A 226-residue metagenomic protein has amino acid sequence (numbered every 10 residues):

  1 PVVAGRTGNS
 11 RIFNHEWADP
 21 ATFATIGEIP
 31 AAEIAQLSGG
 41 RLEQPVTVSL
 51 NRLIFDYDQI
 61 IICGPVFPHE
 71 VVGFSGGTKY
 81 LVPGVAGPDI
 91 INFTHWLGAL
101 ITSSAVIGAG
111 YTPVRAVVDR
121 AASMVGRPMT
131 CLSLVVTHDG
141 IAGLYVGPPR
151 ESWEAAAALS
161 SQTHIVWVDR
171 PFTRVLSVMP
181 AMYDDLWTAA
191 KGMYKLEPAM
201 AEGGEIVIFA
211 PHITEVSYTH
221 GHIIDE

Functional and structural regions predicted by a protein language model:
P1, P65-H69, P180-Y183, H212-E215: Gly/Ser/Thr-rich loops at beta-strand to alpha-helix junctions that form or flank small-molecule/cofactor-binding
V2, G76-K79, H222-D225: Short secondary-structure boundary/capping segments
V2-V72: An acidic, phosphate/nucleotide-engaging active-site surface
F23-E28, V71-G76, A142-G147, W187-T188 (+1 more regions): Short acidic, glycine/serine/threonine-rich loops at helix termini
L42-T47, N51-F55, I60-G126, T130-L132 (+1 more regions): Conserved phosphate- and dinucleotide-binding cores of soluble alpha/beta proteins, encompassing both enzyme active
I61-C63, R174-V178, V207: Structural motif
S104-M182: Membrane-embedded hairpin module used as a gating/binding unit in multi-pass transport and secretion proteins
D184-E226: C-terminal catalytic subdomain
